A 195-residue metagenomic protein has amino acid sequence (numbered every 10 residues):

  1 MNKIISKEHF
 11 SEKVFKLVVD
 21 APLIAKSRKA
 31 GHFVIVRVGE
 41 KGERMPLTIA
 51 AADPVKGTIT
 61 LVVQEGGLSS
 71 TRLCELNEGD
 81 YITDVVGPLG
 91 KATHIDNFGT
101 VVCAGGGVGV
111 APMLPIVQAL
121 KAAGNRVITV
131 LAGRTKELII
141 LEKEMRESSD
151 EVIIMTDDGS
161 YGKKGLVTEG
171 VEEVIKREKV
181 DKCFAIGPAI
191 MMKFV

Functional and structural regions predicted by a protein language model:
M1-E78: Ferredoxin-reductase
L68-V195: FNR/FR-type flavoprotein reductase catalytic core
